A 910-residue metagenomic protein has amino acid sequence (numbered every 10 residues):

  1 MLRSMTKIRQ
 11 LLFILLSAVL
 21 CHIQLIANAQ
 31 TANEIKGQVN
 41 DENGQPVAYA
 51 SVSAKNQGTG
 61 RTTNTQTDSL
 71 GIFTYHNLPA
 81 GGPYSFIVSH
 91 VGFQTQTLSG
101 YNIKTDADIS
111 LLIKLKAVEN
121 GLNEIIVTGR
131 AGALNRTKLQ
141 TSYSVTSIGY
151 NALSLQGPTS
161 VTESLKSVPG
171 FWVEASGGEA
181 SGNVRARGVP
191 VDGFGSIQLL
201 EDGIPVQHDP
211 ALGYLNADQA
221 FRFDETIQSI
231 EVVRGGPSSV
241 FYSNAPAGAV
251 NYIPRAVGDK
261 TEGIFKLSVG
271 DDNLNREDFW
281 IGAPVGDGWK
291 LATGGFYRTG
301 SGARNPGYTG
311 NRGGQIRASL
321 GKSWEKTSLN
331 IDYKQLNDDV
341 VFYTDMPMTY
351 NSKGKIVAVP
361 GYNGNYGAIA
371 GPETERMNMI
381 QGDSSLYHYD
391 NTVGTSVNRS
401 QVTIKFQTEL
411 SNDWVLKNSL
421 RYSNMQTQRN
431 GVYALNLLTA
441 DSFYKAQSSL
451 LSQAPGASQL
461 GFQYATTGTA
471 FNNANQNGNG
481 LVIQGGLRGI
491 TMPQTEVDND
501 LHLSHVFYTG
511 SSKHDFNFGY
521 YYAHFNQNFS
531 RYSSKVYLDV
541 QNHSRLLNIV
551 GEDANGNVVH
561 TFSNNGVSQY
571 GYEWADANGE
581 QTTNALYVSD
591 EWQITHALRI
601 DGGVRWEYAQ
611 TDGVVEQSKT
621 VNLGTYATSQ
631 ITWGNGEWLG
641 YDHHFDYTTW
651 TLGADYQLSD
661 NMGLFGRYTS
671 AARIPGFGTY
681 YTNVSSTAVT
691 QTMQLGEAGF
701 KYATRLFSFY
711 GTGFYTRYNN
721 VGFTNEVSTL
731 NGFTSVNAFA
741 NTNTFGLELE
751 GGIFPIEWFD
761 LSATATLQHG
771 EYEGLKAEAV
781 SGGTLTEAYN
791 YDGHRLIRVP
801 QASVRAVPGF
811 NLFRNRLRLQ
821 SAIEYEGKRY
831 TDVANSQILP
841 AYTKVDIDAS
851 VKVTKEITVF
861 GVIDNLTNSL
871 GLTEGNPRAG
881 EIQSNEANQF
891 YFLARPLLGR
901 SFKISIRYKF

Functional and structural regions predicted by a protein language model:
N40-Q45, A50-Q57, I87-F93, K104-S154: Short, acidic, small-residue-rich periplasmic hinge/interaction motif at the N-terminus of Gram-negative outer-membrane
H76, P205-R234: Short acidic/polar hinge/loop motifs at secondary-structure boundaries that mediate gating or recognition
I113, F221-I264, K909: A beta-strand signature from Gram-negative outer-membrane beta-barrel systems, especially the internal plug domain
S142-V145, T162-H208: Extracytoplasmic beta-strand/coil segments of soluble accessory domains associated with Gram-negative outer-membrane
G236-S239, A249-P284, L291-G307, A822: Short strand-turn segments of transmembrane beta-barrel domains in outer membranes, especially the first one or two
G321-S323, S328-K405, Q428-M492, N548-A575 (+3 more regions): Acidic/polar loop-and-plug regions of large Gram-negative outer-membrane beta-barrel proteins
S708, Y715-R717, N737-V833, R907-K909: Gram-negative outer-membrane beta-barrel transporters
E757-L761, T766, G770, E824-Y830 (+1 more regions): C-terminal beta-signal and adjacent terminal beta-strands/loops of Gram-negative outer-membrane beta-barrel proteins
